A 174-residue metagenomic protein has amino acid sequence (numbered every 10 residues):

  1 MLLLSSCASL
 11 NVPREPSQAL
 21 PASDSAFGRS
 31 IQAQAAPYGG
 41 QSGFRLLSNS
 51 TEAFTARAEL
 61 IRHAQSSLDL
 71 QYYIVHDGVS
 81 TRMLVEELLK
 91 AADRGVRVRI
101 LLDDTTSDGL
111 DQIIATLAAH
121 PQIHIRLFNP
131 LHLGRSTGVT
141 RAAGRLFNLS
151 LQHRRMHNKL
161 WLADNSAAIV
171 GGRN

Functional and structural regions predicted by a protein language model:
L4-A26: Bacterial Sec signal peptide processing site at the extreme N-terminus
C7, A26, Q32, A36-A64 (+1 more regions): HKD-type phospholipase D/PLD-like phosphodiesterase module
L68: Phosphate/adenylate-binding glycine loop and adjacent helical scaffold
